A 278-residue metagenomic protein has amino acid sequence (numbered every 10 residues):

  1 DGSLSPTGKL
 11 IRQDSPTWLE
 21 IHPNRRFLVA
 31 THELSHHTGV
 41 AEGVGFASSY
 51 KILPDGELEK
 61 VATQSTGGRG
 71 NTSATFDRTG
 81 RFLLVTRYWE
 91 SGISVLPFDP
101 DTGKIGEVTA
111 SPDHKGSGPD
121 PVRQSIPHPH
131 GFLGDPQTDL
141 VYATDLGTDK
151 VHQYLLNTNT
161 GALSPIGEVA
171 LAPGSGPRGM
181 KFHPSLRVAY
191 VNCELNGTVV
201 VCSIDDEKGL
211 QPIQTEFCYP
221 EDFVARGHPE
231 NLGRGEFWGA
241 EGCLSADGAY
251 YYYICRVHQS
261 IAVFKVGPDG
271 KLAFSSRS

Functional and structural regions predicted by a protein language model:
D1-G2, Y50-G56, V95-G106, Y154-A162 (+2 more regions): Short loop/turn segments immediately following beta-strands, especially the blade-tip and inter-blade linker loops
S5-I11, E59-Q64, A110, G116-V122 (+4 more regions): A short beta-strand motif characteristic of beta-propeller blades
P23-R25, R78-G80, D135-T138, P184-L186 (+1 more regions): Residue-level detector of Asp-centered blade-edge/turn motifs that repeat once per structural unit in beta-propeller
A30-L34, G39-A41, V85-Y88, D135 (+4 more regions): Conserved beta-strand positions in repeat-built beta-propeller and related beta-rich domains
E59-G131: Asp-box/WD-like beta-propeller blade repeats and closely related beta-sheet repeat scaffolds
G235-G270, S275-S278: Loop/turn-rich, solvent-exposed surfaces of beta-rich toroidal or solenoidal domains
